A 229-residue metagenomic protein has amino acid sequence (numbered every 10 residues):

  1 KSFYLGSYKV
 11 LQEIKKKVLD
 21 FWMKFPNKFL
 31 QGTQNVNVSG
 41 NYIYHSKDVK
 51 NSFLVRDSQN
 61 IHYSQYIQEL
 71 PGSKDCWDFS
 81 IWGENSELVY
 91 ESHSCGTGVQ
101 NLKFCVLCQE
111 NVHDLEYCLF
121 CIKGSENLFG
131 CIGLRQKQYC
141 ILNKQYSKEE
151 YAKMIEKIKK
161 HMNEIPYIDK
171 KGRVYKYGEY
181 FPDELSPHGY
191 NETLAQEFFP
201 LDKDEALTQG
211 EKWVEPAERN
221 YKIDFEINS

Functional and structural regions predicted by a protein language model:
K1-S229: Long, distal/terminal scaffolding or interaction modules with repetitive or compositionally biased sequence
